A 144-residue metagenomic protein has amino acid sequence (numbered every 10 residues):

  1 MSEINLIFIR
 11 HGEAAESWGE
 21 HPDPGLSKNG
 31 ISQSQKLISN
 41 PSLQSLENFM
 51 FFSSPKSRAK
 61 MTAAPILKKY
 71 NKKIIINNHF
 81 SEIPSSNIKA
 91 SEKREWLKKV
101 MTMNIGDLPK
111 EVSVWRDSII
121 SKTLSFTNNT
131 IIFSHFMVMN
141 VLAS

Functional and structural regions predicted by a protein language model:
S2-N77, M103-L108: Active-site-proximal alpha-helix that buttresses catalytic centers in soluble enzyme cores
G12, S57, F80-I83, K89 (+1 more regions): Short, flexible active-site-adjacent loop segments at beta-strand->alpha-helix junctions, enriched in small/polar
E16-S17, P84-S85, V141: Conserved protein kinase catalytic core
P24-G25, L67-K122: Phosphate-handling substructures
G30-S34, V112-R116, I132: Conserved anionic group-binding/transfer micro-motifs
Q35-S42, R116-L124: Generic structural signal for well-ordered alpha-helical scaffold segments
N48, K89-E92, N128: A glycine-biased structural micro-motif
K60, D117-S144: Active-site-adjacent alpha-helix immediately C-terminal to a catalytic or transition-state-stabilizing loop
